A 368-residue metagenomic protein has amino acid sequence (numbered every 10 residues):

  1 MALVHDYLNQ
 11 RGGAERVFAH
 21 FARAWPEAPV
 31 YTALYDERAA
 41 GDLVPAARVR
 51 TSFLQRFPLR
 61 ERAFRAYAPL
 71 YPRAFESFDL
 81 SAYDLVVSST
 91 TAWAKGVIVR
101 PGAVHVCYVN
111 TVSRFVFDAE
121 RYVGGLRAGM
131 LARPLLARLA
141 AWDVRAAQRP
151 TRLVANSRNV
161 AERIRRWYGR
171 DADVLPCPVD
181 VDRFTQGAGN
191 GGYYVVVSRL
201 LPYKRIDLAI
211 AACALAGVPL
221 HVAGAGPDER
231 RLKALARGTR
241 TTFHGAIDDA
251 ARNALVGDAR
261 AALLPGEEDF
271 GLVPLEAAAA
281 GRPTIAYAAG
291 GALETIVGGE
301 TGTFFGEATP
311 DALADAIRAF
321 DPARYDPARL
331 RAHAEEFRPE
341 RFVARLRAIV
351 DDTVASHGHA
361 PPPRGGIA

Functional and structural regions predicted by a protein language model:
E27-K95: Active-site donor-binding segments of glycosyltransferases and PAPS-dependent sulfotransferases
G125-L153, A161-E162: Membrane-proximal helix-turn-helix segments that form the acceptor-binding/catalytic region of lipid-linked
V181, T185-H221: Conserved donor-binding/catalytic core segment of Leloir-type glycosyltransferases
R230-A251: Nucleotide-activated donor-binding/catalytic signature segment of Leloir-type glycosyltransferases, i.e., the conserved
G257-D269, R282: Acidic donor-binding loop of glycosyltransferase active sites
P283-Y287, I296: Short hydrophobic beta-strand element within catalytic cores of glycosyltransferases and related nucleotide-activated
G298-G299, T303-T309, I317-R324: Conserved acidic donor-binding segment of nucleotide-sugar-dependent glycosyltransferases
P322-T353, H359: A charged, aromatic-enriched C-terminal amphipathic alpha-helix characteristic of glycosyltransferases across folds
